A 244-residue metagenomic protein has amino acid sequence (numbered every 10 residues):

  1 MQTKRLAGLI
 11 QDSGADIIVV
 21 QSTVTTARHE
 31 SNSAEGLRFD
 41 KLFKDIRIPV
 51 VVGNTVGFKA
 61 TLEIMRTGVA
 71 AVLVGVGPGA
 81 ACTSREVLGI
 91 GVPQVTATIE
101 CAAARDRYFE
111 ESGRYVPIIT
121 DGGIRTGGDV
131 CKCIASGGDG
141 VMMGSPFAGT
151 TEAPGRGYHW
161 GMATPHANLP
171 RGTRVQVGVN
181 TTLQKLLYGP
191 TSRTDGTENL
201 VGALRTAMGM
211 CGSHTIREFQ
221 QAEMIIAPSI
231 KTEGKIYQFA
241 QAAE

Functional and structural regions predicted by a protein language model:
M1-D121, R125-L169: Alpha/beta enzyme core
T151, V177-E244: C-terminal extensions of enzymes
H166-V179: Gly/Ser/Thr-rich loop/hinge elements
